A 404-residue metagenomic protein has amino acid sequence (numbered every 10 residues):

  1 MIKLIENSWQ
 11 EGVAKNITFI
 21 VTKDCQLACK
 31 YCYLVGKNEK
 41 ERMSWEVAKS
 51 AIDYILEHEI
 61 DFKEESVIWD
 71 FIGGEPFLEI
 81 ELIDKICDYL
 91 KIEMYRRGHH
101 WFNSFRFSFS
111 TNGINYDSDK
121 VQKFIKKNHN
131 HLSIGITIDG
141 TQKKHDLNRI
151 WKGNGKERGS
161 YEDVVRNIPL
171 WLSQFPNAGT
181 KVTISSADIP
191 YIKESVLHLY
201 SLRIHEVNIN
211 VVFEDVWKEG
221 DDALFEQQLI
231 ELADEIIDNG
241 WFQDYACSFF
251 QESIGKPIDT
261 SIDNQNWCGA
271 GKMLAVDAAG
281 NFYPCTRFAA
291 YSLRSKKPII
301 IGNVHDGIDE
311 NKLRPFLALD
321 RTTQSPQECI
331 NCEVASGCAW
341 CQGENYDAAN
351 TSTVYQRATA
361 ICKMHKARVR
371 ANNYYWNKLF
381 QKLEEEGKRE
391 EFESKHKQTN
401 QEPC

Functional and structural regions predicted by a protein language model:
M1-E6, Q324-C404: Radical SAM enzyme core and accessory elements
M1-T18, F62: N-terminal [4Fe-4S]-dependent radical SAM core
E11-E46: Canonical Radical SAM [4Fe-4S] cluster-binding loop centered on the CxxxCxxC motif and its immediate flanking residues
L56-E57, D61-I72, E79-V211: Radical SAM/AdoMet-radical enzyme domain recognition
K193-S261: Long, K/E/R/D-enriched contiguous segments that form extended
Q227-P257, R287-A339: C-terminal accessory region of radical SAM enzymes
W267-G271: Short, small/polar residue-rich loop motifs at catalytic or cofactor-binding pockets
